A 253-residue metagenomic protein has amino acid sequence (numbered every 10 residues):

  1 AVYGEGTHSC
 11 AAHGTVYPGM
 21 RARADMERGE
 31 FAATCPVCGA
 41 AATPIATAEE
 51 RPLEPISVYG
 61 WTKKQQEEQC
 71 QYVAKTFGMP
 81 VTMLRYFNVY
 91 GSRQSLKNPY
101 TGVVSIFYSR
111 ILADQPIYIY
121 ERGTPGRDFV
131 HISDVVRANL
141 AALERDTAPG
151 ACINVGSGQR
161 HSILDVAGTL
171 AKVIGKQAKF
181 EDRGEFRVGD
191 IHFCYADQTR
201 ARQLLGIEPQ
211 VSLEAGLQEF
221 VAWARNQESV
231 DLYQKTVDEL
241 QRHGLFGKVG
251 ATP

Functional and structural regions predicted by a protein language model:
A1-F87, I207, V211, Y233 (+2 more regions): N-terminal Rossmann-like NAD(P)+-binding domain of SDR-like oxidoreductases, especially those catalyzing
Y3-G4, Y90, Q159-H161: Feature marks short, surface-exposed loop/turn motifs that line or immediately flank catalytic pockets and channel
E5-C10, Q94-N98, V166-A167, F193-C194: Short aromatic-enriched loop/helix-cap "lid" or pocket-rim segments at secondary-structure transitions that line
A11-T15, Y100-G102, A171-K172: Glycine-rich, phosphate-binding/catalytic loops in enzymes
C35-S57, V81-L96, I106-V130, D134 (+2 more regions): A conserved pocket-lining segment of Rossmann-fold NAD(P)-dependent short-chain dehydrogenase/reductase
K64-Q71, V104-Y108, R137, L164: Conserved active-site helix of classical SDR/Rossmann-fold NAD(P)-dependent CH-OH oxidoreductases
I111-P253: C-terminal substrate-binding subdomain of Rossmann-fold SDR/epimerase-dehydratase oxidoreductases
